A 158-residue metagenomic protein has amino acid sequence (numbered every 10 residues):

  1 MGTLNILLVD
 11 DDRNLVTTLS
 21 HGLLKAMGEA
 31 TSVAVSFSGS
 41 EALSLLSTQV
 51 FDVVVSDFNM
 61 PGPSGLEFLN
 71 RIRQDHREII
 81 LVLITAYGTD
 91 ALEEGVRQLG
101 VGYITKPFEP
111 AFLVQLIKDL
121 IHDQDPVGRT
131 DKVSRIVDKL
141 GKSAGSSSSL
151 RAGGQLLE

Functional and structural regions predicted by a protein language model:
R13-A34: Two-component/phosphorelay signaling modules centered on CheY-like receiver
V33-S40, P110: Conserved Asp/Asn-Gly motif in the active-site loop of CheY-like receiver
S38-E41, S64-E67: Acidic catalytic/metal-coordinating carboxylates
Q49-V55: Active-site beta3 strand of CheY-like receiver
M60: Receiver (REC) domain active-site loop signature in two-component systems and cognate sites in sensor histidine kinases
E67, G88-I104, Q115: Alpha4 helix (beta4-alpha4-beta5 surface) of REC/receiver domains from two-component response regulators
Q124-E158: CheY-like receiver
